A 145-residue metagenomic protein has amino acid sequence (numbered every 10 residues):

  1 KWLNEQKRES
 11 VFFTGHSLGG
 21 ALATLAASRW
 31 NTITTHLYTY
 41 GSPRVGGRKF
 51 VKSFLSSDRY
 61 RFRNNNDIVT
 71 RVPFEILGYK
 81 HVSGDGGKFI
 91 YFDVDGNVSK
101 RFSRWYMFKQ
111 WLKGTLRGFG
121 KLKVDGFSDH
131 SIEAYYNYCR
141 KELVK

Functional and structural regions predicted by a protein language model:
K1-T14, L18-K145: Non-catalytic, mobile gating and regulatory segments of ester bond hydrolases
